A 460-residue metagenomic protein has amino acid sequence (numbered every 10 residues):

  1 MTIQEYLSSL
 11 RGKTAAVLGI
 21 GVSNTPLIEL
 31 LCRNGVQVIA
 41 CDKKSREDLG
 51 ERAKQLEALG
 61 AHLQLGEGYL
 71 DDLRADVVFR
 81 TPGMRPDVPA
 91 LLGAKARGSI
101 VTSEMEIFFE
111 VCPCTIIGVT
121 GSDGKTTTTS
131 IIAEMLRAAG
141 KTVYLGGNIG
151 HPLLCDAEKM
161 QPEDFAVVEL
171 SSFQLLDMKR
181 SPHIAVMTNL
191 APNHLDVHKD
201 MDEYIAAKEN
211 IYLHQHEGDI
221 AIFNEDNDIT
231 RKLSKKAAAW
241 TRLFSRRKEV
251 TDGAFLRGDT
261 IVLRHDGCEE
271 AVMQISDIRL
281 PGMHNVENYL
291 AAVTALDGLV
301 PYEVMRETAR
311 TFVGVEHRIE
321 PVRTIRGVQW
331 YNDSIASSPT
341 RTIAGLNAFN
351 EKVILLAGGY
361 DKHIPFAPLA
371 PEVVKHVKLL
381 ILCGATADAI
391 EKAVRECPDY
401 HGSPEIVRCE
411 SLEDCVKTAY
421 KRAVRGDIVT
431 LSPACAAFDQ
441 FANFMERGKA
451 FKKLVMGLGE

Functional and structural regions predicted by a protein language model:
M1-S103, I107, K392: N-terminal leader/targeting and accessory segments in enzymes
I3-T14, N24-N34, T142, M273-K378: Nucleotide phosphate-binding/pyrophosphate-handling subdomain across enzymes that bind or process nucleotide phosphates
L31, V78, V119, N148 (+12 more regions): Residue-level signal for inorganic ion chemistry
Q37-D42, Y144-L145, V167, L243 (+1 more regions): Short beta-strand "acidic-cap" motif of Rossmann-like dinucleotide-binding folds
Q37-K44, A221-E225, L356-A357, H376-A385: Short internal beta-strands
D42-K43, Q64-E67, T102-E106, A238-L256 (+4 more regions): Beta-strand->loop->alpha-helix junctions that form or flank phosphate-binding loops in nucleotide-handling enzymes
R52-K54, L369-D427: C-terminal helical cap/extension that packs against the catalytic core of soluble nucleotide-cofactor enzymes
D71-A75, P82-E225, I229-W240, K421 (+2 more regions): Phosphate-binding loop of NTP-binding sites
